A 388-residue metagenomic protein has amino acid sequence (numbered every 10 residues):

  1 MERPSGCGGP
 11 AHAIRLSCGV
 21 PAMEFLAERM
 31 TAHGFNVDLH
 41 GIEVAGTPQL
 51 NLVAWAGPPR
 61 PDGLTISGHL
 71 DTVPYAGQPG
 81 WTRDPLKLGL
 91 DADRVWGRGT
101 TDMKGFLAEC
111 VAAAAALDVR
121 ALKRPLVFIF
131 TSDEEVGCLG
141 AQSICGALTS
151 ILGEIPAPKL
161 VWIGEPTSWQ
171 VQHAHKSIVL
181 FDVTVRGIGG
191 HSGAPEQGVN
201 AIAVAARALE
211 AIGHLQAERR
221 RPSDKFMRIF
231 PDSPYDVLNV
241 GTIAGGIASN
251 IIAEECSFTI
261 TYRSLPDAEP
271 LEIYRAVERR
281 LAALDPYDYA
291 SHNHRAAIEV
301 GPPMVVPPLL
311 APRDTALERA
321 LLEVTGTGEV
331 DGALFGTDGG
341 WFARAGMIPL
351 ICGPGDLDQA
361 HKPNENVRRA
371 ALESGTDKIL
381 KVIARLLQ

Functional and structural regions predicted by a protein language model:
M1-R98, V119-K123: Acidic/His- and Gly-rich active-site-bordering loop/insert found across diverse amide/peptide-bond hydrolases
A45, D182-Q388: Metal-dependent amide/peptide-bond hydrolase catalytic core, centered on the "pita-bread" metallohydrolase fold
S67-H69, I129-T131, W162-E165, T184-R186 (+1 more regions): Short beta-strand segments
Y75-L90, P158, H173-V185: Acidic-glycine-rich active-site phosphate/pyrophosphate-binding loop
D93-E109, C352: Glycine/serine-rich anion-binding loops at beta->alpha junctions that coordinate negatively charged ligand groups
M103-L180, L387: Acidic/histidine-rich catalytic neighborhood of metal-dependent amide-processing enzymes
